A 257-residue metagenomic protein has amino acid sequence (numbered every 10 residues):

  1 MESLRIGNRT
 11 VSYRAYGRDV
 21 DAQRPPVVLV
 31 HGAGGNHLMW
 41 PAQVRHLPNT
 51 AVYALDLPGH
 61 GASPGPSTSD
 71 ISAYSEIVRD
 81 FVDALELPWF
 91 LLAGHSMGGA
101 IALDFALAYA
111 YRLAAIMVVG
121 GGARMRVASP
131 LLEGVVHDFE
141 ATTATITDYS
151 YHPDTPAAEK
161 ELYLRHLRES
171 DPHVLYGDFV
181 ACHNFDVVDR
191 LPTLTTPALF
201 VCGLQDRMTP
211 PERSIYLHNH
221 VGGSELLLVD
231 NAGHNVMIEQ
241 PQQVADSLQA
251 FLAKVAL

Functional and structural regions predicted by a protein language model:
R9-P64: Conserved HGGG/HGGXW glycine-rich cap/lid loop of the alpha/beta-hydrolase fold
H31-A33, F90, G94-S96, G203: Conserved alpha/beta-hydrolase "nucleophile elbow" surrounding the catalytic nucleophile
A73-F90: Conserved acidic catalytic loop of the alpha/beta-hydrolase fold
A100-A144: Flexible "cap/lid" loop of the alpha/beta hydrolase fold
E133-T195: Conserved alpha/beta-hydrolase catalytic His-Asp/Glu region
L194, F200-C202, D206: Short beta-strand/loop motif that positions the catalytic acidic residue of the alpha/beta-hydrolase fold
N219-H234: Catalytic histidine neighborhood in serine/cysteine hydrolases with alpha/beta-hydrolase-type architecture
A232-A245: Catalytic histidine-centered segment of alpha/beta-hydrolase-like enzymes
